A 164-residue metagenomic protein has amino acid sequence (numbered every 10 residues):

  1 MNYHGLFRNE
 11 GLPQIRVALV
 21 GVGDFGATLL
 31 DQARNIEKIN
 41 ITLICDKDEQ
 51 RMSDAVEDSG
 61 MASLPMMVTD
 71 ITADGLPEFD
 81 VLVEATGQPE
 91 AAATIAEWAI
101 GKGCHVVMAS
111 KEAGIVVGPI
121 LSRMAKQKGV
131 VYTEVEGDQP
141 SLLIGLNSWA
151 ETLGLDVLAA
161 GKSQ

Functional and structural regions predicted by a protein language model:
M1-K102: N-terminal glycine-/serine-/threonine-rich beta1-alpha1-beta2 phosphate-ribose binding loop of Rossmann-like
L43, L82-E84, V106-A109, Y132-V135 (+1 more regions): Short catalytic-loop micro-motif centered on adjacent basic/acidic residues
D48-E49, G137-P140, G161-Q164: Glycine-rich beta-alpha junction loops
M61, C104, G129-V130, L155: Short glycine/serine/threonine/alanine-rich loop segments
T69-I71, V135, A160: Conserved beta-strand termini and adjacent loop/short-helix elements that scaffold enzyme active sites in alpha/beta
T86, A91-K102, S110-Q139, G145-W149: Rossmann-fold NAD(P)-binding glycine/threonine-rich loop
I144-Q164: Conserved anion/nucleotide-ligand pocket segment
